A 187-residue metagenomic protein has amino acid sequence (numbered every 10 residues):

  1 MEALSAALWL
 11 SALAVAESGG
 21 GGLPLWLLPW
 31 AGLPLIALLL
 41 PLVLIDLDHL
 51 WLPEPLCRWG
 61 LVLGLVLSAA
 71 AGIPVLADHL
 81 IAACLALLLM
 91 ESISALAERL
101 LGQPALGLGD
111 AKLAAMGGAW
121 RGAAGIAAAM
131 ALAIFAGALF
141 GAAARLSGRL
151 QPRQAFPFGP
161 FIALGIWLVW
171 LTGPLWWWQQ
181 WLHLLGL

Functional and structural regions predicted by a protein language model:
M1-L23, W176-W177, W181-L187: N-terminal transmembrane signal-anchor/hairpin module of polytopic inner-membrane proteins
M1-W9, C57-G64, A111-L113, F158-A163: Core segments of transmembrane alpha-helices that mediate helix-helix packing or line hydrophobic substrate/ligand
L8-A12, A16, L67, A71 (+6 more regions): Alpha-helical membrane-inserting segments
E17-G32, L146-F158: Hydrophobic alpha-helical transmembrane segments and immediately flanking/interface helices in integral membrane
G21-L25, G165-L168, P174-L175: Short, structured coil/loop segments at alpha-helix boundaries
L23-P24, L28-F140, Q179-L187: Functional transmembrane core segments of multi-pass inner-membrane proteins
L42, E54, F158-F161, L175: Hydrophobic residues in alpha-helical membrane-spanning segments
L108-K112, A142-L168: Interfacial loop-to-transmembrane junctions
